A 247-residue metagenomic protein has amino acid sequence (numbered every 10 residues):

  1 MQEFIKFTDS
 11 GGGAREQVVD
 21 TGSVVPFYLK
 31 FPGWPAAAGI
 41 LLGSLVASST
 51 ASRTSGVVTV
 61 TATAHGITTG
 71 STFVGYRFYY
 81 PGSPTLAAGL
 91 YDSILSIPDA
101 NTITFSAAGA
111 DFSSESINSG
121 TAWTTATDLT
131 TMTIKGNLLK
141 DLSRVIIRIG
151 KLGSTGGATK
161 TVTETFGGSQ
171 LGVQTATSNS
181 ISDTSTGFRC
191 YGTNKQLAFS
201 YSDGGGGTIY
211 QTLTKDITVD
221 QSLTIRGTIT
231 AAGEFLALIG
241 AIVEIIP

Functional and structural regions predicted by a protein language model:
Q2-G43, W123-P247: Surface-exposed molecular-recognition determinants
G43-T125: Small/polar beta-strand repeat architecture
